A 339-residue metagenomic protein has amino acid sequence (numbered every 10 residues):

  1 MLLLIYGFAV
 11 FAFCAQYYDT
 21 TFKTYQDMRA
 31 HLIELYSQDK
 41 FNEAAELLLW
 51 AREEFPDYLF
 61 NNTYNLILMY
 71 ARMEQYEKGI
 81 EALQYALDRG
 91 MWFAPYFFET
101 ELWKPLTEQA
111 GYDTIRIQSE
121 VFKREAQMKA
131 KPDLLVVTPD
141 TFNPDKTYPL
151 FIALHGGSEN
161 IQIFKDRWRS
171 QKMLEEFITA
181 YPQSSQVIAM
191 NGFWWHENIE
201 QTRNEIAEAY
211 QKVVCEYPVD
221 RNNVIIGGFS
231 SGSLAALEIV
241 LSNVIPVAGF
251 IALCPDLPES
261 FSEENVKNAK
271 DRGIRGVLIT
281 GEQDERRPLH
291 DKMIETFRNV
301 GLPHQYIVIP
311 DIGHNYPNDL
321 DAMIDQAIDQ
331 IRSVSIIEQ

Functional and structural regions predicted by a protein language model:
F13, Y17-T21, Y25-Q38, N42 (+5 more regions): A domain-start/cap signature at the N-terminus of enzymes
Q26, F60-N61: Start-of-helix register in tetratricopeptide repeats
L150-V219: Serine-hydrolase catalytic machinery in alpha/beta-hydrolase-like enzymes
N222-D271: Primarily recognizes the serine-hydrolase "nucleophile elbow" in alpha/beta-hydrolase and SGNH/GDSL folds
D256-I328, R332: The feature captures the conserved acid-bearing segment of alpha/beta-hydrolase catalytic domains
